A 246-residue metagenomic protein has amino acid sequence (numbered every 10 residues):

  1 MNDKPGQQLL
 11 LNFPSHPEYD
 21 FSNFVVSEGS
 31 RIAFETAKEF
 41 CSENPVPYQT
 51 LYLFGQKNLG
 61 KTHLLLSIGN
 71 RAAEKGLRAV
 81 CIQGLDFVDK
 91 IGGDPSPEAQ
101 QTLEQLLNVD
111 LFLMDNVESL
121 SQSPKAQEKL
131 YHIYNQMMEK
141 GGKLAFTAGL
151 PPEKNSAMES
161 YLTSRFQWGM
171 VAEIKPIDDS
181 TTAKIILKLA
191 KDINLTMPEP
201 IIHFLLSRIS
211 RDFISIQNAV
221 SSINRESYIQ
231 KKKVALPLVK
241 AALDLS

Functional and structural regions predicted by a protein language model:
L11-E35: Dynamic helix-loop-helix/coil hinge segments at AAA+ ATPase domain boundaries and subdomain interfaces
P45-L65: Walker A/P-loop nucleotide-binding motif
A73-L111, S121-Q127: Short glycine-rich substrate-engagement loop in P-loop NTPases that contacts/grips substrate
D94-P97, P152-Q167: Short regulatory helix/loop adjacent to the ATP-binding pocket of P-loop NTPases
S121-T147, S160-R165: Conserved catalytic/switch belt of AAA+ P-loop NTPases
K154-S156, G169-T181: Conserved AAA+ ATPase "SRH/arginine-finger" region at the nucleotide-binding site
L187, H203-S207, I214-Y228: C-terminal helical "lid" of AAA+/P-loop NTPase domains
I202, S227-S246: Conserved C-terminal helix/linker of AAA+ ATPases
